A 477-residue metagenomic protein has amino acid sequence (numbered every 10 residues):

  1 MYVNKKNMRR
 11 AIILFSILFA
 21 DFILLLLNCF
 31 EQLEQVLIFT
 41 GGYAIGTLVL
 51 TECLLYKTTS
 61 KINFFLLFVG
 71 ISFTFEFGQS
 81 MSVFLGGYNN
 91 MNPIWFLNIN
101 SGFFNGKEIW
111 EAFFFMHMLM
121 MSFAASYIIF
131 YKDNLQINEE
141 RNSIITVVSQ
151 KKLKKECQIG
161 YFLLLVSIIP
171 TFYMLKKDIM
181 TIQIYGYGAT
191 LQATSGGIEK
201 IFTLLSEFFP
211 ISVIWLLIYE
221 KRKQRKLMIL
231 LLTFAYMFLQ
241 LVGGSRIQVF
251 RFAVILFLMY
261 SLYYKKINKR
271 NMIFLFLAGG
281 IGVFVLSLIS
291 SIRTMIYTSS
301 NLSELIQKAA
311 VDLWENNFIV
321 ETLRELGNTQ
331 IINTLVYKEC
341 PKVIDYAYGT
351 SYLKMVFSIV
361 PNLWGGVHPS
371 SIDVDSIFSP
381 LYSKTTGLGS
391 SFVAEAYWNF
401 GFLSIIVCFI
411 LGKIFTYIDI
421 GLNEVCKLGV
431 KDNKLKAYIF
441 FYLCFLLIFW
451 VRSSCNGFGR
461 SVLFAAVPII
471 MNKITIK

Functional and structural regions predicted by a protein language model:
M1-S143, F252-S287, S453-K477: N-terminal "leader" segments that precede or initiate the main folded domain
K5-F15, T59-S72, C157-G160, K223-L230 (+1 more regions): Membrane-interfacial loop-to-transmembrane alpha-helix junctions, especially the N-terminal start
F19-L24, G46-L48, F208-I214, L231-L239 (+3 more regions): Hydrophobic, membrane-inserted alpha-helices
E34-V36, W95-F103, Y131-N268, G279-T298: Membrane-embedded catalytic interface detector for glycan/lipid assembly enzymes
G46-E52, F209-K221, V407-E424: Hydrophobic, aromatic-rich transmembrane alpha-helices and their immediate juxtamembrane boundary segments
F104-A124, G196-I211, F318-T329: Hydrophobic alpha-helical transmembrane segments
Y187-S195, V283-L411: Small-residue-enriched transmembrane helix-hairpin modules in multi-pass membrane proteins
T385-K477: Hydrophobic alpha-helical segments
